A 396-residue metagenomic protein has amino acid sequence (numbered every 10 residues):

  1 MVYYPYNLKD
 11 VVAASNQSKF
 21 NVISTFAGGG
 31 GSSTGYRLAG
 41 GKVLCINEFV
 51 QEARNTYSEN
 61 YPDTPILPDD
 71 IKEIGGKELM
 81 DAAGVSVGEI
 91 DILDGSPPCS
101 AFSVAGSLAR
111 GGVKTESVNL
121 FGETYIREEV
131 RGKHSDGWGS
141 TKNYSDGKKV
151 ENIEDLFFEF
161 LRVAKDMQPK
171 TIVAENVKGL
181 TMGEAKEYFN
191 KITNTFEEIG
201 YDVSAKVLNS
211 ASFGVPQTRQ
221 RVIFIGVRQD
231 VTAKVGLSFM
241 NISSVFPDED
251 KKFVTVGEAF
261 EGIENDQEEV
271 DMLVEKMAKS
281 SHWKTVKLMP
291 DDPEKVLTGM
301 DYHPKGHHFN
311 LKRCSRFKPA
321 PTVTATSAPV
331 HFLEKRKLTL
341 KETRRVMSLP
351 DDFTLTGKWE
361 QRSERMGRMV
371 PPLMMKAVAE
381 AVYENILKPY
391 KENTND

Functional and structural regions predicted by a protein language model:
M1-D396: Conserved active-site and SAM-binding loop architecture of S-adenosyl-L-methionine-dependent nucleic-acid
